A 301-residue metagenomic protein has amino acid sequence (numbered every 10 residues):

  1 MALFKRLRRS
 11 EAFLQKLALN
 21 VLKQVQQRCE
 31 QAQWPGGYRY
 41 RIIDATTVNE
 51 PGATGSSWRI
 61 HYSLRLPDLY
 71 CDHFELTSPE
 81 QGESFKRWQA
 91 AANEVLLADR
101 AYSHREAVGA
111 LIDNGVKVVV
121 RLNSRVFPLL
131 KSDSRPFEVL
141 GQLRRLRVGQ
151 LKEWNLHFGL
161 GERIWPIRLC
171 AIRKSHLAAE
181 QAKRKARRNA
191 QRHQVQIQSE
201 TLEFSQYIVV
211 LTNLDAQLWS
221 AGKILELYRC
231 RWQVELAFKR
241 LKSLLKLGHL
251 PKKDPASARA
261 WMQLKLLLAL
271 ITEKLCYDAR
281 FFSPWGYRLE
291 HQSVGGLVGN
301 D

Functional and structural regions predicted by a protein language model:
A2, L7, A18, G36-R39 (+1 more regions): Single, function-defining residue in the core of a domain
L3-R28: Short, basic alpha-helical nucleic acid-contact segments in DNA-binding proteins and DNA transaction factors
K23, Q27-I43, P51: Short glycine- and basic-residue-enriched patches
T47: Short Ser/Thr-interspersed hydrophobic loop/turn segments at strand-loop and sheet-helix junctions that line or gate
